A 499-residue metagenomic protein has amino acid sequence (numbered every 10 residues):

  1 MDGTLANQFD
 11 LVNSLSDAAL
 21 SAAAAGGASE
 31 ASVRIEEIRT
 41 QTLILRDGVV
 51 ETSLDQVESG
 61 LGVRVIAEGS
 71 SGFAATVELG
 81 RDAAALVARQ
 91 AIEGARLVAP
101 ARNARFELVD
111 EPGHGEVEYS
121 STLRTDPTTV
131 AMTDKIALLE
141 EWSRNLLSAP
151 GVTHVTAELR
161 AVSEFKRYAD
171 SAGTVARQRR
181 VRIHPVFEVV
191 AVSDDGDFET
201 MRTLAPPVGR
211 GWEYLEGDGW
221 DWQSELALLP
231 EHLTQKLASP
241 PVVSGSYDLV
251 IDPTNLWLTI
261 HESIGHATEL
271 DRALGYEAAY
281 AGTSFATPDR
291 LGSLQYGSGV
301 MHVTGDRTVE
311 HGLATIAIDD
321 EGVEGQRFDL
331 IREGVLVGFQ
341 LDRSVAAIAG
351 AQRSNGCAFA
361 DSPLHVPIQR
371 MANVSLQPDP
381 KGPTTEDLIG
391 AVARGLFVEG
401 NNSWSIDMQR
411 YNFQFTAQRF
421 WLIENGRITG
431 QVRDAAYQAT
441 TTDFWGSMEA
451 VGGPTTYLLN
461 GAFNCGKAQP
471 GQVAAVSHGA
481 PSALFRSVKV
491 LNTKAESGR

Functional and structural regions predicted by a protein language model:
M1-R499: N-terminal small-residue-enriched
